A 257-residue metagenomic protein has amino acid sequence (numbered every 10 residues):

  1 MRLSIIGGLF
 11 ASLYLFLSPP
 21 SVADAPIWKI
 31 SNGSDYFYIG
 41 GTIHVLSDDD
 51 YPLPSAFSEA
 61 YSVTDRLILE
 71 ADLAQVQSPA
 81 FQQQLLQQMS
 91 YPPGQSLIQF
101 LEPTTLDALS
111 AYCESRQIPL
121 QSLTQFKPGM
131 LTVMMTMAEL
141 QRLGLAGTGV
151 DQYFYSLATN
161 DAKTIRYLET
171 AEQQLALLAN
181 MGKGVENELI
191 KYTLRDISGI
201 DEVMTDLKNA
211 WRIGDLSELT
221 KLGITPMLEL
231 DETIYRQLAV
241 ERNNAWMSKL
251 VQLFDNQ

Functional and structural regions predicted by a protein language model:
M1-I5: Positively charged n-region of N-terminal signal peptides that target proteins for export
I6-G7, P93: Feature targets compositionally biased, intrinsically disordered low-complexity regions with long contiguous runs
G7-S18: Bacterial N-terminal signal peptides
P19-A23: Sec/Tat signal peptide C-region and signal peptidase I cleavage site
P26, S31-L238: Structured, acidic catalytic/metal-binding patches in enzyme active sites
E232-Q257: A cross-kingdom marker for long, charged
